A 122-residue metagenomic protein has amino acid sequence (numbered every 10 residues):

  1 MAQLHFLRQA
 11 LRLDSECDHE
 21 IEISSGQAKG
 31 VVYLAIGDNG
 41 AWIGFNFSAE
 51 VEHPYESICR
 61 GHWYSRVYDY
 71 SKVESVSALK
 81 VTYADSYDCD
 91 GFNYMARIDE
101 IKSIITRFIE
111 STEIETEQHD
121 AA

Functional and structural regions predicted by a protein language model:
M1-D38: Negatively charged, low-complexity tracts enriched in Asp/Glu with abundant Ser/Thr
M1-H5, E110-A122: Short intrinsically disordered terminal tails
R8-L11, I98, K102, T106-E110: Residue-level detector of alpha-helical secondary structure
Q9, L13, E20, P54 (+2 more regions): Positively charged, low-complexity intrinsically disordered regions
E16, E20, V67, S111 (+1 more regions): Intrinsically disordered, low-complexity regulatory regions of eukaryotic regulatory proteins
Q27-M95: Acidic, low-complexity, intrinsically disordered interaction modules
